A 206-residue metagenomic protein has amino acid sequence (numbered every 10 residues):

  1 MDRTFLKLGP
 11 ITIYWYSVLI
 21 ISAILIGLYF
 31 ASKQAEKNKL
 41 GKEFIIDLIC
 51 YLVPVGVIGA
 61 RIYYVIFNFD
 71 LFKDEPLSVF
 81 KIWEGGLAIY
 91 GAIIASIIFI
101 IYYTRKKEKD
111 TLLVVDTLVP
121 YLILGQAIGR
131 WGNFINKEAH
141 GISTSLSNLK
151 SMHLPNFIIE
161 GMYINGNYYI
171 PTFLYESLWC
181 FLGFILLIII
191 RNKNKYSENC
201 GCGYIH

Functional and structural regions predicted by a protein language model:
M1-H206: A feature for loop-to-transmembrane-helix boundaries and adjacent hydrophobic helices in multi-pass integral membrane
